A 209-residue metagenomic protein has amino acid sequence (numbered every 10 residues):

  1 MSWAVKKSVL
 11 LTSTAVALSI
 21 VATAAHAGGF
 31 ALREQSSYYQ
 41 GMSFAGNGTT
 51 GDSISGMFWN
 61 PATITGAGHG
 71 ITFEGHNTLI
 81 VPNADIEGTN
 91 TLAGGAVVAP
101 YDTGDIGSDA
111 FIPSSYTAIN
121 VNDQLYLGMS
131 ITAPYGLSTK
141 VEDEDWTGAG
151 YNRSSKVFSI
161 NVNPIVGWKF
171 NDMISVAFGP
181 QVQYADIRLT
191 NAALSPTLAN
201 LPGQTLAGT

Functional and structural regions predicted by a protein language model:
S2-H26: Gram-negative bacterial Sec-dependent N-terminal signal peptides
A22-L127, I131-T132: N-terminal, post-signal peptide beta-strand-biased segments of exported outer-membrane/organellar beta-barrel and other
L79, D109-F111, F158-V162, V182-Y184: Transmembrane beta-barrel architecture of outer-membrane proteins
I80-A84, P134-S138, Q183-I187: Structural signature of outer-membrane beta-barrel domains
T89-A99, D143-G150, A185-T209: Solvent-exposed loop segments that connect transmembrane elements
T103-G107, N152-F158, G208-T209: Replace "Gram-negative outer membrane beta-barrel proteins" with "bacterial and organellar outer membrane beta-barrel
L125-L127, M173-V176: Repeated loop/turn-to-beta-strand initiation elements of outer-membrane beta-barrel proteins
E142-P164: Asp-box/WD-like beta-propeller blade repeats and closely related beta-sheet repeat scaffolds
